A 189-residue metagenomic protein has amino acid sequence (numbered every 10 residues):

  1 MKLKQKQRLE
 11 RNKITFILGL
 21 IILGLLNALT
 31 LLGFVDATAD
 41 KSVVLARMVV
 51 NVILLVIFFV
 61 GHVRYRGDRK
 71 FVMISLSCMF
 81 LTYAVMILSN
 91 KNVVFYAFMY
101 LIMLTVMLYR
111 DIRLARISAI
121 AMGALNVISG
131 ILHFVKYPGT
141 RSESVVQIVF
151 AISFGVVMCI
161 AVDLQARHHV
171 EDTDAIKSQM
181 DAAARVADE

Functional and structural regions predicted by a protein language model:
M1-L9: Short, Lys/Arg-rich, polar N-terminal cytosolic tail immediately upstream of the first transmembrane signal-anchor
I14-K91, F98-L104, M122-A124: Hydrophobic transmembrane alpha-helices and their membrane-interface boundaries in multi-pass, membrane-anchored
F71-L76, Y96, E143-I152: Residue-level signature of transmembrane alpha-helical entry/exit and packing/kink sites in multi-pass membrane
A84-N92, N126-A151: Interfacial aromatic-anchored transmembrane helix boundaries in multi-pass membrane proteins
L114-A119: Alpha-helical transmembrane segments and their helix-entry boundary regions
R141-E189: HAMP domain helices
